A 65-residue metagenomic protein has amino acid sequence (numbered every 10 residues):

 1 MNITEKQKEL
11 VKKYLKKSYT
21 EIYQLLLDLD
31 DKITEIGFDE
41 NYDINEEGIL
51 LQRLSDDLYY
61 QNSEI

Functional and structural regions predicted by a protein language model:
M1-L27, D56-S63: N-terminal acidic leader/helix
Q24-E64: Short, charge-rich amphipathic interface segments used for partner binding and complex assembly
